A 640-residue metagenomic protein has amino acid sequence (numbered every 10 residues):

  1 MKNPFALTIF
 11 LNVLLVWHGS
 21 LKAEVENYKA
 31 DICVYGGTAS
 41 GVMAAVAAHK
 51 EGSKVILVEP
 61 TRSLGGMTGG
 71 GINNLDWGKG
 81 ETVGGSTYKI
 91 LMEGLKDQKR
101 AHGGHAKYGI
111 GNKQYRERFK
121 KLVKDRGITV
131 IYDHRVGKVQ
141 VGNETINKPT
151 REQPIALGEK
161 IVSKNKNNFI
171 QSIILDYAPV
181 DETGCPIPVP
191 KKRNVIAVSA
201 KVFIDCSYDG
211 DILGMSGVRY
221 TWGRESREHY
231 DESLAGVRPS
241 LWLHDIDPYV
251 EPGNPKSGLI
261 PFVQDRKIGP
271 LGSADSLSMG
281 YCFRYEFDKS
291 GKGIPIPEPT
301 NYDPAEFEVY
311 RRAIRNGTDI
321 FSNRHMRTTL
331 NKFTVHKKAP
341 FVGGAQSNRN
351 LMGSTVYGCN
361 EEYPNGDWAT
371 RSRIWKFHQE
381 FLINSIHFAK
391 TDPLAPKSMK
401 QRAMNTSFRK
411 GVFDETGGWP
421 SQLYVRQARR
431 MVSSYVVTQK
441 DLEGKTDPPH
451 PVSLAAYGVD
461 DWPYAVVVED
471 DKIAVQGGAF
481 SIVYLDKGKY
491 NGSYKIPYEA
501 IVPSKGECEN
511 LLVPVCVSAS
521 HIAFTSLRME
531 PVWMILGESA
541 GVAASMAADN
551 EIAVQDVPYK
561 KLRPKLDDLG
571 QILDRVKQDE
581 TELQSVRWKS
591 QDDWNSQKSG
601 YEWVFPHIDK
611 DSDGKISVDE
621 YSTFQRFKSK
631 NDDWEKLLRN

Functional and structural regions predicted by a protein language model:
A6-W17: Bacterial N-terminal signal peptides
L21-V25: Boundary at the C-terminal end of the N-terminal hydrophobic targeting segment
N27-T38: Beta1/beta-strand and adjacent pyrophosphate-binding region of the FAD-binding site in flavoprotein oxidoreductases
G41: N-terminal Rossmann-fold NAD(P) dinucleotide-binding loop
S53-K54, E59-N167, T221: Conserved N-terminal/central alpha/beta ligand/cofactor-binding core
R151, S163-V202, C206-I572, V576-L583: Flavin (FAD/FMN)-binding glycine-rich loop and adjacent Rossmann-like elements that form
R587-Q591, V618-S629: Amphipathic regulatory helices of Ca2+-sensor modules
S599-S612, W634-N640: Primarily EF-hand calcium-binding motifs
